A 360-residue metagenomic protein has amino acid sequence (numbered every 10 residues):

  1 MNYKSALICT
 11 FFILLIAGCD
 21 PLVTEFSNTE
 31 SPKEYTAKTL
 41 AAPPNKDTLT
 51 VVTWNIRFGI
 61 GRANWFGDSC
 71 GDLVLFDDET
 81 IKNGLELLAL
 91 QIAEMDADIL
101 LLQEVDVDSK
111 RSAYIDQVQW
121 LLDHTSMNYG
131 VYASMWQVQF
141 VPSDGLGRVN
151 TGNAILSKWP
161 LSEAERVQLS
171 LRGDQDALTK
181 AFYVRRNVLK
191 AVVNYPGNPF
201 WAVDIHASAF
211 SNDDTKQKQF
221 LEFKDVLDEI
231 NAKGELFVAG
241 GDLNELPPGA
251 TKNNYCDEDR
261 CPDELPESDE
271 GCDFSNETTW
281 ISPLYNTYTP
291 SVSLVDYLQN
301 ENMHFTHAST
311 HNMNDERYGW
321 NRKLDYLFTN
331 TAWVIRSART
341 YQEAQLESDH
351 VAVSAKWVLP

Functional and structural regions predicted by a protein language model:
M1-L7: Bacterial N-terminal signal peptides that target proteins for export
I8-A17: Bacterial N-terminal signal peptides
A17-N150: N-terminal, active-site-proximal structural segment of metallo-dependent hydrolase catalytic domains
D20-A41, D214, D225-V238, E245-P360: Metal-dependent phosphoester-hydrolase catalytic domains
F26-S31, Q139-F200: A well-ordered secondary-structure block
L49-I56, L87-Y114, L156, A191 (+4 more regions): Active-site beta-strand/loop signature of hydrolases that rely on acidic residues for catalysis
D72-D77, V105-V107, L171-K180, H206-D214: Surface-exposed cleft-lining segments at the edges of enzyme active sites
D123-S126, R148-A164, V193-N194, P290 (+2 more regions): Conserved beta strand-loop-helix elements of the APE1-like EEP
